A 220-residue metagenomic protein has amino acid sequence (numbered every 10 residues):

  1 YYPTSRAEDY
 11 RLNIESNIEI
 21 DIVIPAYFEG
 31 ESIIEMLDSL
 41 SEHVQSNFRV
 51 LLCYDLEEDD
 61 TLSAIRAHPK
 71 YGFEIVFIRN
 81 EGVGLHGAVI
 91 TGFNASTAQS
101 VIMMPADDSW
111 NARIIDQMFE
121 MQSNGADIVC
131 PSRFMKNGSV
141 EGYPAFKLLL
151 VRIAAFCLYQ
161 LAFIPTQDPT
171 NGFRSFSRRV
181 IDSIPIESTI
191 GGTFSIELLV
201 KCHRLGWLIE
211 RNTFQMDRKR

Functional and structural regions predicted by a protein language model:
Y1-S39: N-proximal low-complexity "stem/linker" segments adjacent to membrane-targeting elements
E19-D21, R49, E197: Cell-envelope/extracellular polymer assembly enzymes that use nucleotide-activated donors
I24, N47-E57, I78-N80: Short beta-strand/loop segment that forms part of the nucleotide-sugar
E31-E35, D59-A67: Acidic helix N-cap motif at the loop->helix transition within catalytic regions of sugar-transfer enzymes
D38-N47: Short, acidic, metal-binding catalytic loop of nucleotide-sugar glycosyltransferases
F48, L62-A95: Conserved donor nucleotide-binding strand/loop of the catalytic core
Y54-S63, D108: A conserved acidic beta->alpha catalytic loop
N80-A95, S100, A112-G192, R218-R220: Acceptor/aglycone-binding surface of glycosyltransferases and processive sugar-polymer synthases
